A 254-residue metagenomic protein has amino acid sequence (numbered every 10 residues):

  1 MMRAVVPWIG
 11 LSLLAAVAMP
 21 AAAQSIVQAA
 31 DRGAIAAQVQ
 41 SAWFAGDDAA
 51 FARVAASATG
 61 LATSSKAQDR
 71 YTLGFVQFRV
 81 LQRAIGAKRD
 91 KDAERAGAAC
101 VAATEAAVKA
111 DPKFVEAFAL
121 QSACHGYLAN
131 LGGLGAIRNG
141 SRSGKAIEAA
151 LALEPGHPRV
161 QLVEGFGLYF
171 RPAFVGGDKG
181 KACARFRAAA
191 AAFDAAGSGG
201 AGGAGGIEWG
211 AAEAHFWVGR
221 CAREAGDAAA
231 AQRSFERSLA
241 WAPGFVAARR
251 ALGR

Functional and structural regions predicted by a protein language model:
A22-R83, A87: N-terminal leader/linker segments that initiate helical-solenoid repeat arrays
G33, A37, T72, V76-R79 (+6 more regions): "A position-specific structural signal for the A-helix of alpha-solenoid helical repeats
G60-L61, A107, A149-A150, A189 (+1 more regions): Canonical positions in the second alpha-helix
